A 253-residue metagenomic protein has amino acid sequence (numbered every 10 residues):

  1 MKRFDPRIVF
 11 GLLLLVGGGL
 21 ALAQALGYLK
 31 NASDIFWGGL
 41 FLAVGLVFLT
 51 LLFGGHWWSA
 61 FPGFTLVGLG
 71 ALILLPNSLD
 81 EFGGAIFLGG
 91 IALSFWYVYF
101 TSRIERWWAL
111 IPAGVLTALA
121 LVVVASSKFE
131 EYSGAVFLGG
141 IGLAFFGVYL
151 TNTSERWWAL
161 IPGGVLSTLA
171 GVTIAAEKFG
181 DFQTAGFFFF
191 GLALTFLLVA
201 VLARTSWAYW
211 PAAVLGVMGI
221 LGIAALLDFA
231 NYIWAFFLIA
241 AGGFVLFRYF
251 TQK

Functional and structural regions predicted by a protein language model:
M1-K253: Alpha-helical transmembrane segments and their membrane-interface anchoring/capping motifs
